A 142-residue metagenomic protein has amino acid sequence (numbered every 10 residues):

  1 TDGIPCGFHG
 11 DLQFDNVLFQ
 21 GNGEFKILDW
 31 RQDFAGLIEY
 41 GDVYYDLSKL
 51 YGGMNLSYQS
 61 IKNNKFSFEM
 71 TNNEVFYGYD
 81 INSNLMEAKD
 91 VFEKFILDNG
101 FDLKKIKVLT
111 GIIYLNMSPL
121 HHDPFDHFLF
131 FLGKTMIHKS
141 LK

Functional and structural regions predicted by a protein language model:
T1-H9, Q20-G21, K94-D98: An alpha-helical support segment within catalytic cores of ATP-dependent transferases
D2, C6, Y40-Y44, N82 (+1 more regions): Short, solvent-exposed loop/helix junctions and linker helices that flank or host conserved functional motifs
C6-F8, L12, V43, K105: A structural signal for the main folded, soluble domain(s) of proteins
Q13-F19: Conserved protein-kinase catalytic-loop segment immediately C-terminal to the catalytic Asp of the HRD motif
F19, I38, H121-F125: A short acidic (Asp/Glu
Q20-G78: Active-site Asp-x-Gly
S48, I61-K142: Helix-rich C-terminal or lid/interface subdomains of diverse kinases
